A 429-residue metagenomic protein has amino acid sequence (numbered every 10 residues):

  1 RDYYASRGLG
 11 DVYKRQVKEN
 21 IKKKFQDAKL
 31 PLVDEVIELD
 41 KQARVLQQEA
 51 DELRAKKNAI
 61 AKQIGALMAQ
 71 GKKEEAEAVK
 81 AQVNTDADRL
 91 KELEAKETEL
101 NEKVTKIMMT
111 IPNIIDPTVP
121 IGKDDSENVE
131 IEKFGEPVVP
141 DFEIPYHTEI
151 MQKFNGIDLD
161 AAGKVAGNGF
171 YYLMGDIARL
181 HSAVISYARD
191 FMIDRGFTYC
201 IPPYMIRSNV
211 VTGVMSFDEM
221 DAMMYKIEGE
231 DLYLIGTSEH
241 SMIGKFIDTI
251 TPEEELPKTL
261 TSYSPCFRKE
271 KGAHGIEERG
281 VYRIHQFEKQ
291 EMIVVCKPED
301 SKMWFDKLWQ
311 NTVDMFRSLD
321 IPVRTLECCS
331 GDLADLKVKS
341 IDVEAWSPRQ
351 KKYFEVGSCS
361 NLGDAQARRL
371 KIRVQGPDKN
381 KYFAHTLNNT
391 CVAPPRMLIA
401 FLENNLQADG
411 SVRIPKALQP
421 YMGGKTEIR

Functional and structural regions predicted by a protein language model:
R1-Y13: Single conserved hydrophobic/aromatic residue that forms the stacking wall/gate of nucleotide- or nucleobase-binding
K14-D40: Short, charge-rich amphipathic alpha-helices with coiled-coil/heptad character
Q16, Q26-P31, A66-E77, E99 (+3 more regions): Short, glycine- and charge-enriched coil/turn segments that flank and shape catalytic ligand pockets
D27, K41-Q42, N84-D88: A short structural micro-motif
Q48-G175, E228, M242-K245, K271: Auxiliary tRNA-acceptor-end handling modules of aminoacyl-tRNA synthetases
K133-R429: TRNA-recognition modules of translation machinery and tRNA-sensing kinases, especially anticodon-binding
